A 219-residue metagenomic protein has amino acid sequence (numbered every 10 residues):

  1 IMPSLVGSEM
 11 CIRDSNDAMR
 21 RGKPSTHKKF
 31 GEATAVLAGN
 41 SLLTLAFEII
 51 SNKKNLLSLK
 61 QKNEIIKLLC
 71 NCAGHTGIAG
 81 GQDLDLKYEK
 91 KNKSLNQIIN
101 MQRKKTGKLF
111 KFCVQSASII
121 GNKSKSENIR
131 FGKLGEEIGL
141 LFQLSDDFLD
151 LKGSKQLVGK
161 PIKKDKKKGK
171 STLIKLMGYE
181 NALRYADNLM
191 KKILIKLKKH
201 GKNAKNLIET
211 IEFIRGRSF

Functional and structural regions predicted by a protein language model:
I1-I12: Single conserved hydrophobic/aromatic residue that forms the stacking wall/gate of nucleotide- or nucleobase-binding
N16-L42, K90-K108, N128-K133, K155-L197: Divalent-cation-assisted or electrostatically stabilized phosphate/pyrophosphate-binding catalytic cores
F30-L45, N52-K155, S218-F219: All-alpha helical catalytic cores of prenyl diphosphate-utilizing isoprenoid enzymes
A46, G81, G178, L207: Residue-level signal for inorganic ion chemistry
F47, S51, V114-S118, S171-I174 (+2 more regions): Amphipathic alpha-helical segments within well-ordered protein domains
I119, E137-Q143, D147, K175-Y179 (+2 more regions): Short basic/hydrophobic patches in alpha-helices and adjacent helix-turn junctions that form amphipathic surface motifs
N203-F219: Short, amphipathic C-terminal "tail helix"
